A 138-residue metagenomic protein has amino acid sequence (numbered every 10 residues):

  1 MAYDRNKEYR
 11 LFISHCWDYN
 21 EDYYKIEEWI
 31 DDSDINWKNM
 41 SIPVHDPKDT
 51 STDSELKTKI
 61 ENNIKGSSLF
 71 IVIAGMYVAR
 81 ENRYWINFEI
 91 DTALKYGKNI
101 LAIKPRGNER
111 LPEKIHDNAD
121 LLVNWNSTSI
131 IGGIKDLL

Functional and structural regions predicted by a protein language model:
M1-G66: Conserved N-terminal substructure of TIR/SEFIR domains
M1-R10, Y19-N20, K25, S54-T58 (+1 more regions): C-terminal interaction surface of TIR/SEFIR-family domains
H15, A74, K104: Short beta-strand/turn micro-motifs composed of small residues that flank or help shape donor/cofactor-binding pockets
S33, Y96, H116-A119: Short, structured coil segments at secondary-structure junctions
S67-V72: Inter-motif core of Ras-like GTPase G domains
M76-K95: Conserved TIR/SEFIR loop-to-helix hotspot centered on a Trp-containing motif with a nearby acidic residue
K95-I103: A short helix->loop->beta-strand "cap" motif at the edges of active sites that frequently abuts
